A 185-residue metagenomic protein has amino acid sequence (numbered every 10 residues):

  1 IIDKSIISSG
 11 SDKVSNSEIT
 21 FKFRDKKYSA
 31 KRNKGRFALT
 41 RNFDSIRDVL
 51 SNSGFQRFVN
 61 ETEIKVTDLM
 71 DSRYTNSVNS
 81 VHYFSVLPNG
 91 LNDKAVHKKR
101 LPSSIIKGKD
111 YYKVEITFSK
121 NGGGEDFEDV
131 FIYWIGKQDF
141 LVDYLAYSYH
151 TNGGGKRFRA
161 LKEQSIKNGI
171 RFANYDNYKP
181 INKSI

Functional and structural regions predicted by a protein language model:
I1-K65, P102: N-terminal mature ectodomain segment of secretory-pathway/periplasmic proteins
D3, S15-T20, S77-S85, I135-Y149: Short, basic/low-complexity N-terminal boundary segments at the transition from targeting/disordered tails
K4-S5, F23, K31-R32, L39-N42 (+4 more regions): Short secondary-structure boundary micro-motifs
V14, R41, V96, D126-E128 (+1 more regions): Short solvent-exposed loop/turn micro-motifs enriched in small/polar/acidic residues
F21, S104-I106, Q164-K167: Short acidic-hydrophobic surface loop/beta-edge motif
A38-L87, F131, R157-R171: A signal for specific C-terminal beta-sheet/loop modules enriched in small/flexible residues with GP/PG/PP motifs
R57-F127, Y149-N152: Flexible, processing/modification-adjacent segments and terminal tails in exported/periplasmic/extracellular proteins
D110-I185: Gly/Pro-enriched, hydrophobic low-complexity segments that function as extracytoplasmic propeptides/linkers
